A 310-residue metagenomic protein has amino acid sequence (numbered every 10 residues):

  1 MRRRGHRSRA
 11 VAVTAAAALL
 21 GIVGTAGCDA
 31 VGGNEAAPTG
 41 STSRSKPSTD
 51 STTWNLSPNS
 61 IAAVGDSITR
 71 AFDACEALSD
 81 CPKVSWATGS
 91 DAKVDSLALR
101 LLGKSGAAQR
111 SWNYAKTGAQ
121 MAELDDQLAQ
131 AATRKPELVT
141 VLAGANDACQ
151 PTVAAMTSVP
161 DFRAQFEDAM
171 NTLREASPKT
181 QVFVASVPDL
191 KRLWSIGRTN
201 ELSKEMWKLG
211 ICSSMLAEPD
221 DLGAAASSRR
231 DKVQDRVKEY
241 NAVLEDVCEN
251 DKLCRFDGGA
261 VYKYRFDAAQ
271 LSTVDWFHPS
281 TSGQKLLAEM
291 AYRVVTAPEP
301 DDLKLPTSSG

Functional and structural regions predicted by a protein language model:
M1-A26: Sec-dependent bacterial lipoprotein signal peptides
A26-G32: Bacterial signal peptide processing site
E35-P38, F72-E76, P151-A154, W194-G197 (+1 more regions): Short, solvent-exposed loop/turn and secondary-structure capping segments
A36-A37, P300-G310: Short, flexible loop/turn segments with low-complexity composition
A36-W112, A131: Serine-esterase "nucleophile elbow" of acetyl-processing enzymes
S111-Q120: Short beta->alpha junction loops
A119-A129: Structural motif
L128-V274, T281, Y292-T296, P300 (+1 more regions): Alpha-helical cap/lid subdomain in secreted, periplasmic, or secretory-pathway luminal O-acyl-processing enzymes
